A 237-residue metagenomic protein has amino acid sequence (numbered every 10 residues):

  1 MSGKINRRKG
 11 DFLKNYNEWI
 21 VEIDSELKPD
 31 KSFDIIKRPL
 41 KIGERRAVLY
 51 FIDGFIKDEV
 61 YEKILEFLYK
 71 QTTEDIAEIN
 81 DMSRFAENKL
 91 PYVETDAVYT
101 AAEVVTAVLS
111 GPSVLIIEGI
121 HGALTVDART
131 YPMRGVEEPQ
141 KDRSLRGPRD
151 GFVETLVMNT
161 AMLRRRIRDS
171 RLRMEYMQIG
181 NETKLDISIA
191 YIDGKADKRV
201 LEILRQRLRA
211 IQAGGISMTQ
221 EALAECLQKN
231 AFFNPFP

Functional and structural regions predicted by a protein language model:
M1-P237: Cytosolic regulatory modules rich in charged/polar residues
